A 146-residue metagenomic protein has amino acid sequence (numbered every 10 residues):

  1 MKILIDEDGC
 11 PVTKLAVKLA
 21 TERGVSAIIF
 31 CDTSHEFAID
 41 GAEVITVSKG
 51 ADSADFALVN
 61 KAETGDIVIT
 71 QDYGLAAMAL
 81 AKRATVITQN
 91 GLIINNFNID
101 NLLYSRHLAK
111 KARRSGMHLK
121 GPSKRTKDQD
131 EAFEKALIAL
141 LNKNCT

Functional and structural regions predicted by a protein language model:
K2-T146: Nuclease catalytic cores that cleave nucleic-acid phosphodiester bonds, predominantly acidic two-metal-ion
